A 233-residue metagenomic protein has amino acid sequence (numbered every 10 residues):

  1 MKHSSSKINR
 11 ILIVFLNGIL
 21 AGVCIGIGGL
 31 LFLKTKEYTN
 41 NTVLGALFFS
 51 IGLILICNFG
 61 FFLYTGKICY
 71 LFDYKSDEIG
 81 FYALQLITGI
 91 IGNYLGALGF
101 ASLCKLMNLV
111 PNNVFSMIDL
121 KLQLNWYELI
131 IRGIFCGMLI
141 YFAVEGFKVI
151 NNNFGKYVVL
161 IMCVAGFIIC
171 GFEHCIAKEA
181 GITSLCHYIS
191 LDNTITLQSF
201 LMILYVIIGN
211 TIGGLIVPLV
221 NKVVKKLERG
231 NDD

Functional and structural regions predicted by a protein language model:
M1-D233: Alpha-helical transmembrane segments and their helix-helix packing motifs
